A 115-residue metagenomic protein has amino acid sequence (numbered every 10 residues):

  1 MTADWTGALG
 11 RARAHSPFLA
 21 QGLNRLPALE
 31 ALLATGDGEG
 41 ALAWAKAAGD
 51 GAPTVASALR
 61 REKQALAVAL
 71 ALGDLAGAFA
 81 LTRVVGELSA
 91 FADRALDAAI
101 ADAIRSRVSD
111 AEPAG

Functional and structural regions predicted by a protein language model:
M1-G115: Non-catalytic regulatory/linker segments of enzymes
